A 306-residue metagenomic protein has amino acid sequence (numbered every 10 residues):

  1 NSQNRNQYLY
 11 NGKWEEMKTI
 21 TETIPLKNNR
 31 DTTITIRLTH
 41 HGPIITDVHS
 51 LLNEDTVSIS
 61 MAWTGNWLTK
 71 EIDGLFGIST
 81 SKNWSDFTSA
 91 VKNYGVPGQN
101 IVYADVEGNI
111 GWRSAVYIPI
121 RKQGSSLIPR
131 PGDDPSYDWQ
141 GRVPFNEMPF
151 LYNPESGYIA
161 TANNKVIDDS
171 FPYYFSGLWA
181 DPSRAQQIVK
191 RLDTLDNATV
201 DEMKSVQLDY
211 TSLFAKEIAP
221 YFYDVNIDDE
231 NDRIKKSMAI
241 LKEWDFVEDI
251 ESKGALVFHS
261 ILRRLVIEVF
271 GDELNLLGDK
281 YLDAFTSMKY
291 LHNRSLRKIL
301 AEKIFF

Functional and structural regions predicted by a protein language model:
N1-I234, A239-E251, E268: Mature extracytoplasmic enzyme cores
F258-F306: Charged, long alpha-helical assembly modules
